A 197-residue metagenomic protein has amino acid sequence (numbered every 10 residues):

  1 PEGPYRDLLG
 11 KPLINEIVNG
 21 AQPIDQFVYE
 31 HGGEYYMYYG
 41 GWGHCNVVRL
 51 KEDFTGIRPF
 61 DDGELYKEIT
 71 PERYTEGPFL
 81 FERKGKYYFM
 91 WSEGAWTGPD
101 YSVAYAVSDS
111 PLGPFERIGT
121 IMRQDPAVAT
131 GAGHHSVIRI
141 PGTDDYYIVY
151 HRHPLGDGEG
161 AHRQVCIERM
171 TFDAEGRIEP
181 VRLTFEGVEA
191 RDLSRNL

Functional and structural regions predicted by a protein language model:
P1-L197: Carbohydrate-active catalytic/glycan-binding domains of CAZyme proteins, especially the secreted or lumenal ectodomains
